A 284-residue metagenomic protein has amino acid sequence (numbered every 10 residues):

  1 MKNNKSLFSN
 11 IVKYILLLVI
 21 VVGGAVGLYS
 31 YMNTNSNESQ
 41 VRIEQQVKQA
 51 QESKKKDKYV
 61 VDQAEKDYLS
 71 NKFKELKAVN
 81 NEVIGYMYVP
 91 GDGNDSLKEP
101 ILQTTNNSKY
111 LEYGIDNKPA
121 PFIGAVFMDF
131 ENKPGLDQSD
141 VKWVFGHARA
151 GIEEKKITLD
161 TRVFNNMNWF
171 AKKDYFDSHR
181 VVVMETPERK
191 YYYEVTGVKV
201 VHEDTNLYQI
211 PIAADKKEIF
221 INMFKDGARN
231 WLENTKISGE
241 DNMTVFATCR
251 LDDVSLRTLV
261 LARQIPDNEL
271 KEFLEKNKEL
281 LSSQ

Functional and structural regions predicted by a protein language model:
K2-V19: N-terminal Sec-pathway targeting helices
L18-V26: Alpha-helical transmembrane segments
G27-Q284: Solvent-exposed, non-transmembrane regions of membrane-associated and secreted proteins
